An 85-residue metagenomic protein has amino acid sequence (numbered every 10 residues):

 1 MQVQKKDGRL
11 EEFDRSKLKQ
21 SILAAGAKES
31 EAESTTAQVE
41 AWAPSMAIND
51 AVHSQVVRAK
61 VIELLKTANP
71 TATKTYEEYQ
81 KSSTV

Functional and structural regions predicted by a protein language model:
M1-V85: Long, C-terminal-biased catalytic regions of enzyme "large/alpha" subunits
